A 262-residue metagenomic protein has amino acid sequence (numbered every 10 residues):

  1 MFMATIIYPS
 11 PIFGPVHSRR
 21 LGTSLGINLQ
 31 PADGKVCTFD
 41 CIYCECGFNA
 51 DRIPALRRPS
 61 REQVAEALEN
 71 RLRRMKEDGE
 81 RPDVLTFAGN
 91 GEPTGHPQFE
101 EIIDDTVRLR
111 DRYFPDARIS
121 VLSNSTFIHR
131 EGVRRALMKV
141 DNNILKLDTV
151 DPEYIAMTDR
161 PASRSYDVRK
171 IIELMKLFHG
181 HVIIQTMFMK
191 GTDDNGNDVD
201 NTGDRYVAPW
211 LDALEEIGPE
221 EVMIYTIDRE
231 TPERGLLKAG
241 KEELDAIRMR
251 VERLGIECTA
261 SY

Functional and structural regions predicted by a protein language model:
F2-R20, R73, K190-Y262: Auxiliary Fe-S-binding modules of radical SAM enzymes
L21-E66: Canonical Radical SAM [4Fe-4S] cluster-binding loop centered on the CxxxCxxC motif and its immediate flanking residues
S24-G26, V84, I144, I183: Short hydrophobic-acidic sequence motifs that mark active-site Asp/Glu residues
I27, E66-R74, I102-L109, L211: Short, well-ordered amphipathic alpha-helices
G34, E92-P93: Short strand->helix junction
F48-V84, Q98-E101: Conserved alpha-helical substructure of the radical SAM core
L85-N90: Short glycine-rich or small-residue beta-strand-to-loop segments that form or flank ligand, phosphate, metal/Fe-S
G95-L237: Conserved AdoMet/S-adenosylmethionine-binding subsite of the radical SAM
